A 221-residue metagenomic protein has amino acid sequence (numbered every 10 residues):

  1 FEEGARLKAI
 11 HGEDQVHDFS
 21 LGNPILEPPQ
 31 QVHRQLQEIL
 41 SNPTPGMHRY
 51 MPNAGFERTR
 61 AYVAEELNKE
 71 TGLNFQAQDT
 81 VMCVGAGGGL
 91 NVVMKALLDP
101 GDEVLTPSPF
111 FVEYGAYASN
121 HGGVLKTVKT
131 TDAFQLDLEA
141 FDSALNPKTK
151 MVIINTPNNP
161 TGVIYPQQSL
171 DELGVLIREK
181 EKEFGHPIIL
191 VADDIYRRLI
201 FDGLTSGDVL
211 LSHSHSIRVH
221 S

Functional and structural regions predicted by a protein language model:
F1-G85, V92: N-terminal small-domain helix-loop-helix segment of the aminotransferase-like
F19, T156-N159: Flexible low-complexity scaffold tracts in large eukaryotic assembly proteins
F56, A86, F111, F134: Conserved donor sugar-nucleotide recognition element shared by glycan-biosynthetic enzymes
N74-T80, P100-E103, K148, H186-P187 (+1 more regions): Short acidic capping loops at alpha-helix termini that bridge into adjacent secondary structure
A96-A118: Conserved PLP-anchoring active-site segment centered on the Schiff-base-forming lysine
L105, M151-I153, V191: Structural motif
S108, T127-D132: Short beta->alpha connector loops at strand-helix junctions that form conserved, small/polar/Pro-enriched
G115, S119, K126-T127, Q135-K148 (+1 more regions): Active-site pre-lysine segment of PLP-dependent enzymes
